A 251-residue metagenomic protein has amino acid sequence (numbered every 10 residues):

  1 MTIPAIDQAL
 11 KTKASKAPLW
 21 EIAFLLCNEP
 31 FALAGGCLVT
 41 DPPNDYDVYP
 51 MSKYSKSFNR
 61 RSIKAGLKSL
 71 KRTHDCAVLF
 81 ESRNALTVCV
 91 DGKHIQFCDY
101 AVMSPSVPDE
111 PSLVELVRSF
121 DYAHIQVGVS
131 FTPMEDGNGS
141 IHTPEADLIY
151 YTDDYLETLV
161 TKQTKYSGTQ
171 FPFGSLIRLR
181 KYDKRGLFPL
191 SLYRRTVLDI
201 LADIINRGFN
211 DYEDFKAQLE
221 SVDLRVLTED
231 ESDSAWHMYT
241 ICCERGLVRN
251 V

Functional and structural regions predicted by a protein language model:
T2, I6-A9, D41-P42, S82-V251: Catalytic cores of NTP-dependent nucleotidyl/adenyl transfer enzymes across multiple folds
A9-A17: Helix-hairpin-helix/helix-loop-helix acidic hairpins
S15, Y49-A101: Metal-dependent nucleotidyltransferase catalytic core
K16-L19, E110: A structural signal for well-ordered alpha-helical scaffolds and beta->alpha junctions
P18-F58: Active-site nucleotide-donor binding segment shared across nucleotidyl transfer reactions
L19-L25, K64-L67, V114: Short amphipathic alpha-helical segments and helix-helix/interface helices
E29, T73, F120-A123: Structured helix-beta-strand junction loops
C37-P42, F58-L67, L116-S119: Short active-site loop/helix that positions an aromatic residue
